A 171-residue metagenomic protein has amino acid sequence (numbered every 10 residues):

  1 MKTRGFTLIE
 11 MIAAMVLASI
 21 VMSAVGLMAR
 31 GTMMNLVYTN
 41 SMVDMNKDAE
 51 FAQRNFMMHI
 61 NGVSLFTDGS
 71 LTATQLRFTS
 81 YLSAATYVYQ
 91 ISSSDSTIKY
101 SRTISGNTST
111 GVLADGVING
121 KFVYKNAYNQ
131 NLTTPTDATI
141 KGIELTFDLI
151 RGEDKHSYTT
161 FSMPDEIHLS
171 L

Functional and structural regions predicted by a protein language model:
K2-N61: Aliphatic-rich helix starts adjacent to a transmembrane/signal segment
V37, M42-K47, I60-S83: Short, glycine/small-hydrophobic-rich surface segments
G62-L65, A127-N129, I150-D154: Short beta-turn/strand-loop junction motif enriched in small, turn-promoting residues
V63-F66, V117, I140: Short, well-ordered alpha-helix to beta-strand connector turns
G69-L132, Y158-T160: Type IV pilin-like appendage domain
N131-I140: Short, solvent-exposed beta-strand/turn "edge" segments of beta-rich domains on protein surfaces
T139-L171: Short, surface-exposed interaction loops/tails
